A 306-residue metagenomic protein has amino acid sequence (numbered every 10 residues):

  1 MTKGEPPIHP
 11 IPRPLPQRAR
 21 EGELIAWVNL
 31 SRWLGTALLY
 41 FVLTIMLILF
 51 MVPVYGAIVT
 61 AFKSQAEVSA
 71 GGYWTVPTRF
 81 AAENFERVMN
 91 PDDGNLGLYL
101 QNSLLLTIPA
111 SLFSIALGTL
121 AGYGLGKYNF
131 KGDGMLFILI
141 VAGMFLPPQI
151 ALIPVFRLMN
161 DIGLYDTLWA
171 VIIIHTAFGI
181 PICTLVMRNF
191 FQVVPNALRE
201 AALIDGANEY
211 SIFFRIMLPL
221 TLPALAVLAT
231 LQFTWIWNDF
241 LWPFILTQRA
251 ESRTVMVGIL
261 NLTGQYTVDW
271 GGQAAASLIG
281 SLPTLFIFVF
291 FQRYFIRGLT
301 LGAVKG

Functional and structural regions predicted by a protein language model:
M1, R18-A19, L120, G298: Compositionally biased, low-complexity repeat tracts
T2-L30: Short, Lys/Arg-rich, polar N-terminal cytosolic tail immediately upstream of the first transmembrane signal-anchor
G22-T36, R215-L218: Short, Lys/Arg-rich N-terminal segment immediately upstream of the first membrane anchor
T36-G306: A structural signal for multi-pass alpha-helical bundles of membrane permease subunits that mediate small-molecule
